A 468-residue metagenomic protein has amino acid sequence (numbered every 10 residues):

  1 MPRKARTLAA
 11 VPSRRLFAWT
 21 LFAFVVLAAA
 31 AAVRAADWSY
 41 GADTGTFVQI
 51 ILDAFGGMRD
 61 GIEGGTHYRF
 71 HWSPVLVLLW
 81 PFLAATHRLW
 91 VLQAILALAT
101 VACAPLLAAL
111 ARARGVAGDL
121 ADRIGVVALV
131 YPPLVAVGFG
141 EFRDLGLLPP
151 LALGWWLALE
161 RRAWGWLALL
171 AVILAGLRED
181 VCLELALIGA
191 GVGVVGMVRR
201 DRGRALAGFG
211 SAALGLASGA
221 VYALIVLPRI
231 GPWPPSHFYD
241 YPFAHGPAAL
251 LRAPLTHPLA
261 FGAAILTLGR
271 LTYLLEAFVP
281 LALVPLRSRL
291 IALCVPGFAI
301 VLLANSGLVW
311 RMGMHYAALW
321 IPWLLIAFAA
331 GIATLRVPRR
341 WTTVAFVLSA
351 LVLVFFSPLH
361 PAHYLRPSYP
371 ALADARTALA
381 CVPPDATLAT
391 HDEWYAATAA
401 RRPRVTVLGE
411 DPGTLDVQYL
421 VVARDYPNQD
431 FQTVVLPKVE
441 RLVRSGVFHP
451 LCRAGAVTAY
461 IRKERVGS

Functional and structural regions predicted by a protein language model:
M1-A29, R112, R204-S211: Start-transfer (signal-anchor) and selected internal transmembrane alpha helices of multi-pass inner/ER membrane
F17-F22, A212-L216, T334-P358: Signature aromatic-anchored transmembrane alpha helix within multi-pass, membrane-resident enzymes that catalyze glycan
A30, D43-T46, D53-A54, R204-P285 (+2 more regions): Membrane-lumen/periplasm interface segments of specific transmembrane helices in polyprenyl phosphate-linked
T46-L52, G65-R88: Short hydrophobic/aromatic helix or loop-helix immediately within or flanking a transmembrane segment in polytopic
A94-G115, G154: Transmembrane-helix motifs of polytopic, lipid-linked glycan transferases
I95-A99, V126-G154, I173-L185, A317-W320: Multi-pass, polyprenyl lipid-linked donor-dependent membrane glycosyltransferases
V101, L183, A292-R336, R340: Hydrophobic/aromatic-rich transmembrane helices and adjacent perimembrane loops
L106-A109, V127, G146-L170, G189: Specific aromatic-rich, kink-prone transmembrane helix
